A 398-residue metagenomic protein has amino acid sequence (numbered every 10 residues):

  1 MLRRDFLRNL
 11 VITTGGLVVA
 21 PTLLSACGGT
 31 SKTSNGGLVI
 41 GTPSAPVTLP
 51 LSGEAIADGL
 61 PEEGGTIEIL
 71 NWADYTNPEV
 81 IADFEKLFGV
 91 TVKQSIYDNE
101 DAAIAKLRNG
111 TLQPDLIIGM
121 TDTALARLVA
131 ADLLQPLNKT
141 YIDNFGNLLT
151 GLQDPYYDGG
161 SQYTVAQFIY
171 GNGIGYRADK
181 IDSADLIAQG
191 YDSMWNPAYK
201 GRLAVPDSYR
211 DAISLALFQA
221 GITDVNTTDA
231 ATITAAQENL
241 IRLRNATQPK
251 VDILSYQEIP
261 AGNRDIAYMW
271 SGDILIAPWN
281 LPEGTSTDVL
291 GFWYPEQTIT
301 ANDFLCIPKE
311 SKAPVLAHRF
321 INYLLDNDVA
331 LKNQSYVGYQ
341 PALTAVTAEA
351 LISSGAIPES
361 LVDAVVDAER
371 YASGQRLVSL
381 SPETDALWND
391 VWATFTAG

Functional and structural regions predicted by a protein language model:
D5-A26: N-terminal export signals
C27-G36: Bacterial lipoprotein signal-peptidase II cleavage site
A45-R127: Early extracytoplasmic/lumenal segment of secretory-pathway proteins
R108, L112-I118, Q135-I174, R202: A structural signal for short loop-to-beta-strand junctions that line the ligand-binding cleft of periplasmic/secreted
D122-L134, Q153, Y157-L186, A212-G221 (+1 more regions): Periplasmic solute-binding protein
A204-S208, A212, A216, A220 (+1 more regions): Ligand-binding pocket segment of bilobal, Venus flytrap-like solute-binding proteins
Q257, A368-G398: Conserved C-terminal helix/tail region of periplasmic/extracytoplasmic solute-binding proteins
P308-A372: Mature extracytoplasmic/periplasmic domains
